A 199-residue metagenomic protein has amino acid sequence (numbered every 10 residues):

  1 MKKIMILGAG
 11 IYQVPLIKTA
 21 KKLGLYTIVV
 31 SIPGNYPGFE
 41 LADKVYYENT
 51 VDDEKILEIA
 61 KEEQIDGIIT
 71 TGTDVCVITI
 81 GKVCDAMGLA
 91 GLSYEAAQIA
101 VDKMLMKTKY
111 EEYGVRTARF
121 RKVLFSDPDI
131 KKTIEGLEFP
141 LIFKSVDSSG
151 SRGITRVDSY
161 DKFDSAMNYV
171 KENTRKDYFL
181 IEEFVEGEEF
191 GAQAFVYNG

Functional and structural regions predicted by a protein language model:
M1, A42, T117, S151 (+1 more regions): A structure-centric signal for secondary-structure junctions around beta-strands
M1-A96: ATP-binding N-terminal substructure of ATP-dependent carboxylate-amine bond-forming enzymes
I6-G8, T70, S148-S151, V185 (+1 more regions): Short glycine/serine/threonine-biased micro-segments
K55, I78, S151-R152, F190: Glycine/Thr-rich phosphate-binding loops of Rossmann-like dinucleotide-binding domains
K61, E183-F184: Short, charge-rich binding segments
I99-L180, E186, G199: Active-site nucleotide/adenylate-binding loops and adjacent lid/helix of ATP-dependent enzymes
F195-Y197: Short beta-strand micro-motifs enriched in acidic
